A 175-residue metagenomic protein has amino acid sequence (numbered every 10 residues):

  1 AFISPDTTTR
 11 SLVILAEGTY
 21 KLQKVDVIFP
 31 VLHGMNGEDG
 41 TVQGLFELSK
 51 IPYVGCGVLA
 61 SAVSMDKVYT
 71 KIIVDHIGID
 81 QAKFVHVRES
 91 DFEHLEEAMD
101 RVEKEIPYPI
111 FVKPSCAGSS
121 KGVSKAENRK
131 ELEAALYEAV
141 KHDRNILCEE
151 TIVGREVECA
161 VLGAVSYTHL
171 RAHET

Functional and structural regions predicted by a protein language model:
A1-L59, V63-Y69, H76, V87-D100: ATP-binding N-terminal substructure of ATP-dependent carboxylate-amine bond-forming enzymes
S4-P5, P52, P107-P109, H169: Proline-rich intrinsically disordered, low-complexity coils
G18-Q23, S61-R155: Active-site nucleotide/adenylate-binding loops and adjacent lid/helix of ATP-dependent enzymes
V42, A135, T168: Aromatic/hydrophobic pocket-lining residues that form π-stacking "cages" and hydrophobic walls in ligand
G163-S166: Short acidic-glycine loop/turn motifs at beta-strand connectors
T168-T175: Conserved small/polar residues in nucleotide/adenosyl-binding loops
